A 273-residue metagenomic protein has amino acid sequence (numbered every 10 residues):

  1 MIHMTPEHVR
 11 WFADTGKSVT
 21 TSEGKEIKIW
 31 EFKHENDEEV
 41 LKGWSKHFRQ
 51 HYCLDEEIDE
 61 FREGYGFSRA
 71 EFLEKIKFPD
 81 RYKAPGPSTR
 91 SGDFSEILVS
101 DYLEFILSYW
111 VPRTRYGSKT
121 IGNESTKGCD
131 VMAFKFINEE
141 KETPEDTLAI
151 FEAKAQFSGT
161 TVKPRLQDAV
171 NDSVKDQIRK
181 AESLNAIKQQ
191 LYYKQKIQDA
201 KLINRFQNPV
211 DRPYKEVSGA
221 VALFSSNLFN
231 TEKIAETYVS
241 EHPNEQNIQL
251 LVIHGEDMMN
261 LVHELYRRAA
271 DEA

Functional and structural regions predicted by a protein language model:
M1-S68, K77, R267-A273: Nuclease-adjacent, charged terminal/linker segments that flank catalytic cores
I76, N123-A133: Charged, often glycine-rich, active-site loop that binds/positions anionic groups
F78-S100, T120-G122: A short, highly charged nucleic-acid-interacting micro-segment common to nuclease and nuclease-linked defense proteins
L103, V131-A133, A149-A155: Conserved catalytic cores of phosphodiester-cleaving nucleases, focusing on short active-site segments
I106-E124: A short acidic/basic microdomain associated with nuclease active sites
F134-I150: Active-site beta-strand-loop-beta-strand hairpin of nuclease catalytic cores that positions key catalytic residues
G159-F229: Acidic, metal/cofactor-coordinating or nucleic-acid-engaging core segments within structured domains
K201-A273: Charged, structured surface patches that assemble and position nucleic-acid processing machinery
